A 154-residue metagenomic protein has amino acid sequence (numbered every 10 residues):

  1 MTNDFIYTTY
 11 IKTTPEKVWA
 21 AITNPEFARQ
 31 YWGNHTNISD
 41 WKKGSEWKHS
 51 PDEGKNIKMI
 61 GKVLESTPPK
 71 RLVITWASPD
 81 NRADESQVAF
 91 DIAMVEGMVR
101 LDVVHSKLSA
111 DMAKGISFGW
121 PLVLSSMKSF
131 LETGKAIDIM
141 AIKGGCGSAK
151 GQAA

Functional and structural regions predicted by a protein language model:
M1, W41, E53-I57, D80-D84 (+1 more regions): A generic structural micro-feature
I6-Y7, T13, K17, E26-K58 (+2 more regions): Short beta-edge strand/loop motif at the mouth of beta-sheet-based domains
T9, I60-E65, S86-A93: Hydrophobic/aromatic beta-strand elements that line small-molecule binding cavities or substrate pockets in beta-rich
P15-E16, L64-K70, D91-R100: A short, structured loop/turn motif at beta-sheet edges
V18-W19, A28, W47, V63 (+4 more regions): Hydrophobic pocket/interface hotspot
A21-I22, Y31, S66: Conserved catalytic core of Hanks-type protein kinase domains
S50-D52, M59-S66, V73-D80: Helix-adjacent hinge/juxtasegments
T75-L122, M127-S129, I139-M140: Beta-strand/loop substructures that line and gate deep hydrophobic ligand-binding cavities in soluble
